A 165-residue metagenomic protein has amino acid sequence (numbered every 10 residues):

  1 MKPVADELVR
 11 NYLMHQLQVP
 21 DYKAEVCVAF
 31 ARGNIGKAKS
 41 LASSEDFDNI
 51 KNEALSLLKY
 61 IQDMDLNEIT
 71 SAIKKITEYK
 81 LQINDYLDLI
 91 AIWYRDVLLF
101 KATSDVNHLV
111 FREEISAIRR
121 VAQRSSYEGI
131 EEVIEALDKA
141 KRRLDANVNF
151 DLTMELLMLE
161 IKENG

Functional and structural regions predicted by a protein language model:
M1-L89, W93, V97-G165: Charged, glycine-rich active-site and insertion segments that engage polyanionic ligands
